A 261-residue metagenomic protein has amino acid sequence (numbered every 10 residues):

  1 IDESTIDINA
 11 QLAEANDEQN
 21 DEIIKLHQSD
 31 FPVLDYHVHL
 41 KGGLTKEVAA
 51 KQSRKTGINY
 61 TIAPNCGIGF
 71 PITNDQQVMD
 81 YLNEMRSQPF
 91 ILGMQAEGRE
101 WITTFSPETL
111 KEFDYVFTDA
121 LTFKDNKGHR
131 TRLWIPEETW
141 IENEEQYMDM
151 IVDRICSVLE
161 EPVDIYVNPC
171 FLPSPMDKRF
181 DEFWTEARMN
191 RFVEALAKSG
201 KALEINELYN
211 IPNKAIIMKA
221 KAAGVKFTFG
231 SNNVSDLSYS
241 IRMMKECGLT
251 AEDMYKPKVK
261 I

Functional and structural regions predicted by a protein language model:
D2-E100, P173-E182, A187, R191-E194 (+2 more regions): An N-terminally biased module of ancient metal coordination in phosphate/nucleic-acid-related enzymes
H37, V116, L203: Conserved, mostly hydrophobic/aromatic
L44-E47, H129-R130, P175-D181, L208-A223 (+1 more regions): Histidine/acidic-residue-rich catalytic or RNA/ligand-binding cores of hydrolases and nuclease-related proteins
R54, R86, A197, K221 (+1 more regions): Anion (oxyanion) recognition and catalysis
T56-N59, E112, E161-I165, G248-T250: Short loop/turn motifs at secondary-structure junctions
I62-A63, T118, N168, I205 (+1 more regions): Conserved beta-strand positions
N74-K198: Extended substrate/RNA-proximal surfaces in nucleic-acid metabolism proteins
V193-N233: Glycine/small-residue-rich hydrophobic helix-like segments
